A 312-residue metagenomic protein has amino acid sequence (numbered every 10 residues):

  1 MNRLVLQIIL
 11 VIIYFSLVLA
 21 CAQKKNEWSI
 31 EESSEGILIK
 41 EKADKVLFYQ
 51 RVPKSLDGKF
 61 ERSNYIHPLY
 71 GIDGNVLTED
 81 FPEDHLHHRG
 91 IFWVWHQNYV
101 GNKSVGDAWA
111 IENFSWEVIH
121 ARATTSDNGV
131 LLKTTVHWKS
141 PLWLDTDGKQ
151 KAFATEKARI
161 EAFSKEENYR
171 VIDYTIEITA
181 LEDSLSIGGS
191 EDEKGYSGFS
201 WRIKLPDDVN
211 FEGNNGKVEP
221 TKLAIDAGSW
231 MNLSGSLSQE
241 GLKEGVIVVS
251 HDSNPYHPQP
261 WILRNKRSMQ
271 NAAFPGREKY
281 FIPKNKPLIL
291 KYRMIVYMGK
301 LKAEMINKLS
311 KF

Functional and structural regions predicted by a protein language model:
M1-I9: Bacterial N-terminal signal peptides that target proteins for export
I8-V18: Bacterial N-terminal signal peptides
Q23-H87, G189, G299-L301, N307: Beta-strand-rich N-terminal accessory domains
Y49-V52, G58-P68, K165-E212: Acidic (Asp/Glu-rich), glycine- and aromatic
G90-N168: Extended, loop-rich substrate-binding clefts of extracytoplasmic carbohydrate-active enzymes
V136-L142, I160-S164, I178-E182, I203-D207 (+1 more regions): Beta-strand elements of well-folded, non-transmembrane domains
S184, G188-P255: Active-site/ligand-binding surface loops and adjacent short beta/alpha elements that line catalytic pockets across
I247-F312: Beta-strand-rich recognition/accessory modules
